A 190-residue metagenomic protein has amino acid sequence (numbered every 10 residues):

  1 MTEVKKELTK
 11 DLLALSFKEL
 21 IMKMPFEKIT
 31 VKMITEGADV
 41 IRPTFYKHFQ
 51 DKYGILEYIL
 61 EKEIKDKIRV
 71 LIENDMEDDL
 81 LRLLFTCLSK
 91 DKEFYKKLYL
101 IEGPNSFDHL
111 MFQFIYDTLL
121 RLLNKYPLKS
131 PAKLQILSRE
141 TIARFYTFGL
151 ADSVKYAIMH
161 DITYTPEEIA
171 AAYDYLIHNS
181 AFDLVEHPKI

Functional and structural regions predicted by a protein language model:
M1-K23, K28-M33, G37-I190: Alpha-helical bundle regulatory/interaction domains
